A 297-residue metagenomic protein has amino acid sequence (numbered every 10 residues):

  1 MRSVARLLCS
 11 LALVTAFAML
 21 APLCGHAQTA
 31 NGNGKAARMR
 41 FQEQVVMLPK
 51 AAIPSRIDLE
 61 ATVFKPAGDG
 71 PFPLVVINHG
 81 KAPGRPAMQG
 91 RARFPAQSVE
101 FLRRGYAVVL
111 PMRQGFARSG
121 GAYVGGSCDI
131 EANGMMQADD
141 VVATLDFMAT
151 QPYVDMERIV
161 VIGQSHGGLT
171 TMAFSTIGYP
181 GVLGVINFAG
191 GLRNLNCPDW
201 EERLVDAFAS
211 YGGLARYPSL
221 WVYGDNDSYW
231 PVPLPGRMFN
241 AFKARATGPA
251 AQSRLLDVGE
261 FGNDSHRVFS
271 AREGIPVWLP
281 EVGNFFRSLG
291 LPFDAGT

Functional and structural regions predicted by a protein language model:
N31-D69: N-terminal cap/lid segment of alpha/beta-hydrolase-fold proteins
P71-G80: Short beta-strand element of the alpha/beta-hydrolase
A82-F94, E100, L110-M136: Cap/lid segment of the alpha/beta-hydrolase catalytic domain
D129-P152: Alpha/beta-hydrolase active-site loop
V154-Q164: Alpha/beta-hydrolase fold nucleophile elbow
G168-Y179: Short glycine-enriched nucleophile-adjacent loop and the immediately C-terminal alpha-helix near the catalytic center
G184, G190-T247: The feature captures the conserved acid-bearing segment of alpha/beta-hydrolase catalytic domains
T247-T297: C-terminal catalytic histidine-bearing segment of alpha/beta-hydrolase fold enzymes
